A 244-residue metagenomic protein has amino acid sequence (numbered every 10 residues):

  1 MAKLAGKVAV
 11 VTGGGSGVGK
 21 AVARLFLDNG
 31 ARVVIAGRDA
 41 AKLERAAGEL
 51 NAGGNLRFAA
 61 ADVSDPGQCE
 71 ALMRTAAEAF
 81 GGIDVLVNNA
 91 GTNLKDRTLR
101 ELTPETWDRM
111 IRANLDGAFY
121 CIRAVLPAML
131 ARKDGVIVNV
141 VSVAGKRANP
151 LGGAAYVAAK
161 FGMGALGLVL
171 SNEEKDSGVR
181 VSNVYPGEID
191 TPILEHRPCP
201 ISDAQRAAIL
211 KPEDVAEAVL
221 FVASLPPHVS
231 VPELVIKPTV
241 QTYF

Functional and structural regions predicted by a protein language model:
V8, G15-G17: Conserved glycine-rich cofactor-binding loop
A40-A41, A60-L72, P104: The beta1-alpha1 cofactor-binding region of Rossmann-like NAD(H)/NADP(H)-dependent oxidoreductases
R97-L99, T106-I111: Substrate-binding pocket helix/loop in short-chain dehydrogenase/reductase
I122, A159: Active-site helix of classical SDR
S142: Residue(s) in the substrate-gating loop at a strand-loop-helix junction that position the organic substrate next
R147, V169-V179: Active-site-adjacent segment of SDR/Rossmann-fold oxidoreductases
D176-V179, N183, D203-F244: C-terminal helical subdomain
